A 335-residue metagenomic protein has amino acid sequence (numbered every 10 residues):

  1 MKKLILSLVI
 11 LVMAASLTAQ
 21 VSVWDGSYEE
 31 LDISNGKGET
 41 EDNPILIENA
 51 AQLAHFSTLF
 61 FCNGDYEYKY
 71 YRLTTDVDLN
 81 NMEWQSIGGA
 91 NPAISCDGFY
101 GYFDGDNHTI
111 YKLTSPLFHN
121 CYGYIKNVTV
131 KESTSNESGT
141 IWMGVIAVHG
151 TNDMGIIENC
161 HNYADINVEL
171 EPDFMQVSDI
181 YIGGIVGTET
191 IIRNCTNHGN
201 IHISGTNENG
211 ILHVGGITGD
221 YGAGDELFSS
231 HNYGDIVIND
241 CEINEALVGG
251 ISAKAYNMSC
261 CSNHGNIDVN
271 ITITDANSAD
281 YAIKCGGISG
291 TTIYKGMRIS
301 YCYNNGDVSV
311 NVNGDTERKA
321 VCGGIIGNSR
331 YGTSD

Functional and structural regions predicted by a protein language model:
L4-A14: Sec-dependent N-terminal signal peptides
A15-A19: Sec/Tat signal peptide C-region and signal peptidase I cleavage site
Q20-D335: Surface-exposed repetitive/solenoidal architectures
